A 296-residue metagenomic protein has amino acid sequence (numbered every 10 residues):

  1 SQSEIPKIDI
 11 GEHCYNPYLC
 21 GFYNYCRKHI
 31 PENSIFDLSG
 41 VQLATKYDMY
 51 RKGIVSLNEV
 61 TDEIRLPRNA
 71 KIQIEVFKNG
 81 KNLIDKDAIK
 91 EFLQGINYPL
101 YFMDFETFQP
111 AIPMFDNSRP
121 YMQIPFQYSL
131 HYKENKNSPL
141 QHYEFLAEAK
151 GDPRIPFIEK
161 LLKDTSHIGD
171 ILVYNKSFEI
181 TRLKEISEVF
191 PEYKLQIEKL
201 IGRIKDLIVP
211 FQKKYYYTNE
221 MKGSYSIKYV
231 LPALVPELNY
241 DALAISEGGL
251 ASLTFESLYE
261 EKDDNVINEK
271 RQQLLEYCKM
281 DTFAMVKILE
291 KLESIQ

Functional and structural regions predicted by a protein language model:
S1, H142-S252: Conserved DEDDh/DEDDy metal-dependent 3′-5′ exonuclease domain
S1-I35, L43, K52, K222 (+1 more regions): Acidic, Mg2+-coordinating catalytic module of metal-dependent nucleases/exonucleases that use a two-metal-ion mechanism
Y25, F105-F108, N135, K176-F178 (+1 more regions): An acidic- and aromatic-residue-enriched active-site/binding cleft used to recognize and process polar
H29-I30, Y47, N58-E59, P110-P113: Short helix/loop capping segments that flank catalytic or ligand/cofactor-binding pockets
L38-L100: N-terminal accessory regions of nucleic-acid-interacting proteins
S39-L43, P99, P120-I124, E148-E159 (+7 more regions): Conserved structured core elements
M49-K52, E63, F77, I96-P99 (+7 more regions): Generic, well-ordered alpha-helical scaffold segments in large soluble proteins
A88-H167: Conserved RNase H-like, two-metal-ion catalytic cores of nucleic-acid enzymes
